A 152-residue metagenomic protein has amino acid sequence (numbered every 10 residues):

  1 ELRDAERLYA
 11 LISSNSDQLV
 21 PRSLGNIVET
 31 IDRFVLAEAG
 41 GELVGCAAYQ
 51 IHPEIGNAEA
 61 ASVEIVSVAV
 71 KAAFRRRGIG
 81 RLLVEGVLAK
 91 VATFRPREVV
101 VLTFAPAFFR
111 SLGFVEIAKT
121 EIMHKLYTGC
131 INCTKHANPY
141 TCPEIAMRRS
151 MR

Functional and structural regions predicted by a protein language model:
E1-L8: A short beta-loop-alpha structural element at the N-terminal edge of CoA-dependent acyl/N-acetyltransferase catalytic
N15-P21, Y127-N132: Short Pro/Gly-enriched beta-strand edge/turn motifs at strand-loop
L19-A39, V44-A69: A conserved beta-strand-loop-helix scaffold within acyl/acetyltransferase catalytic domains
D32-F34, Y140-M147: Short hydrophobic/aromatic beta-strand or adjacent loop that forms the aromatic wall/cage of a ligand/substrate-binding
I55-G56, C133-P139: Short proline/glycine-enriched turn/loop segments at secondary-structure junctions
V70, R76-V91, V101: Conserved acetyl-CoA-binding loop-helix of GNAT-fold acetyltransferases
T93, R97, T103-K135: Conserved active-site alpha-helix within GNAT-family acetyltransferase domains
